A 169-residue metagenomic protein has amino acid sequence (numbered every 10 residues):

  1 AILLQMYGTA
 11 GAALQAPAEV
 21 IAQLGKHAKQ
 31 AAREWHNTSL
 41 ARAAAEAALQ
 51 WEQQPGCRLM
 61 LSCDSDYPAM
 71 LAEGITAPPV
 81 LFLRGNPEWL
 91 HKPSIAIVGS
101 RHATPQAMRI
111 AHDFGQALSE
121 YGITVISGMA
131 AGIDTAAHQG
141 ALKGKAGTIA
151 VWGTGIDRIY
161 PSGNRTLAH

Functional and structural regions predicted by a protein language model:
A1-D66: Short, small/acidic-rich helices and loops at N termini and domain boundaries of DNA replication/processing enzymes
Q50-Q53, L61-H169: Glycine-biased, small-residue-rich flexible motifs in mid-sequence functional cores and linkers
